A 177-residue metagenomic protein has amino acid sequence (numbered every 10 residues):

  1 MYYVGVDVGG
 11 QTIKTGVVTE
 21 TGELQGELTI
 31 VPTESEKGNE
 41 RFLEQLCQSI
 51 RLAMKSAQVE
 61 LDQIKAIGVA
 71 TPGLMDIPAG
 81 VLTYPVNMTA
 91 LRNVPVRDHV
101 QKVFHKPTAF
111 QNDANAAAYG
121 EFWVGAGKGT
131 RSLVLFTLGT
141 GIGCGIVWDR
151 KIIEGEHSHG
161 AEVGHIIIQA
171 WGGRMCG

Functional and structural regions predicted by a protein language model:
M1-Y3, V8: N-terminal charged helix/coil linker that caps or initiates catalytic domains
Y2, G16-E20, G26-T29, E36-R41 (+3 more regions): Glycine/GP-enriched mid-protein hinge/lid loop-to-helix segment characteristic of carbohydrate kinases
G5, G16, G68-A70: Short, well-ordered beta-strand segments
Q11: Conserved Rossmann-like nucleotide-cofactor binding loop
G22-E23, A79: Short coil turn/linker residues within repeat-based beta-strand modules
G26-D62, D98: N-terminal phosphate-binding loop and adjacent alpha-helix
N39-C47, Q63-I67, G73-S132: Glycine-rich phosphate-binding loop and adjoining helix at the ATP-binding site of ATP-dependent phosphoryl-transfer
